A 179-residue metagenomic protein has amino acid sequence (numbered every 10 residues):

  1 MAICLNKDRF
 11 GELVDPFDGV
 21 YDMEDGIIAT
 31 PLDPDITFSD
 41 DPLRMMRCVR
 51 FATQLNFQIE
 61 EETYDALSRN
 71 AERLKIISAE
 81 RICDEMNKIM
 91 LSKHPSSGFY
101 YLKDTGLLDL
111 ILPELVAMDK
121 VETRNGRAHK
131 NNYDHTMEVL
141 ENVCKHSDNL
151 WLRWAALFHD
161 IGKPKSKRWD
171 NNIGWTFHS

Functional and structural regions predicted by a protein language model:
M1-W154, I161-H178: Glycine- and charge-enriched loop/helix tracts that form the active or gating conduit in phosphate/cation-handling
